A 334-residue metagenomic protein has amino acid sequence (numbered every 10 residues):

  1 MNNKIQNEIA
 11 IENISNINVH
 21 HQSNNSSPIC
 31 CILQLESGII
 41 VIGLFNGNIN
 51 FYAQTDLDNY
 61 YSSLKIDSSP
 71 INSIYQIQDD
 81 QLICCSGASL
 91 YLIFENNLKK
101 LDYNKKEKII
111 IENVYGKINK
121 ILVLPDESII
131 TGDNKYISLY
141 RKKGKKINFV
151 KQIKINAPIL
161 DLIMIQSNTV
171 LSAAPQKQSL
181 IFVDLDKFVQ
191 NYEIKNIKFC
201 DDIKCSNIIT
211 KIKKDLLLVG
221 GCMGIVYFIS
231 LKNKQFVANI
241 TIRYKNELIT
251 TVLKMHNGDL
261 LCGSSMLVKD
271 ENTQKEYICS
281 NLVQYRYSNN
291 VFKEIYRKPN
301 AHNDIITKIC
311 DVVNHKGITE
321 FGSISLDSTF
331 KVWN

Functional and structural regions predicted by a protein language model:
N2-S27, E294: A short helix->beta-strand "capping" segment at the edge of beta-propeller domains
N18-I29, L64-I71, K106, I111-I118 (+4 more regions): WD40/WD-repeat beta-propeller blade N-cap
H21-G47: Beta-strand-rich domains and repeat architectures in extracellular enzymes and scaffolds, especially beta-propellers
Q34-S37, Q76-D79, V123-D126, M164-S167 (+3 more regions): Residue-level detector of Asp-centered blade-edge/turn motifs that repeat once per structural unit in beta-propeller
I40, L82, I129, V170-L171 (+3 more regions): Hydrophobic beta-strand positions that form the internal "hydrophobic ladder" of WD40/Gbeta-like beta-propeller blades
G43-N46, C85-A88, G132-K135, A173-K177 (+5 more regions): Conserved strand-to-loop turn within each blade of WD40 beta-propeller repeats
I49-A53, Y91-N96, L101, S138-R141 (+5 more regions): WD40-repeat beta-propellers
T307-N334: Blade-level signature of beta-propeller repeat domains, shared across WD40, Kelch, NHL, RCC1 and BNR/Asp-box propellers
